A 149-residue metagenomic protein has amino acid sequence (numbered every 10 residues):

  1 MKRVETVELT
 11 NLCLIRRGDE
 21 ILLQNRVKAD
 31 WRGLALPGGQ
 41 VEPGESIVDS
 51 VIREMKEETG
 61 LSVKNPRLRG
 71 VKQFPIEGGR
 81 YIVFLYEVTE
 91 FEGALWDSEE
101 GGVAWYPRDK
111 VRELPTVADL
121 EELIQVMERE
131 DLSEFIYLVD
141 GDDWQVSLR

Functional and structural regions predicted by a protein language model:
M1-I21, P37: Conserved N-terminal beta-strand and adjoining loop/helix that marks the start of the Nudix/MutT-like hydrolase domain
R3, R16, N25-V27, R53-E57 (+1 more regions): Recognition helices and adjacent regulatory flanks at domain boundaries
L9-N11, D19, I82-F84, G101 (+1 more regions): Change "...and in nucleic-acid phosphodiester-cleaving endonucleases..." to "...and in nucleic-acid processing enzymes
Q24, V71-Q73: Residue-level detector of high-confidence beta-strand sites
A29-A35, Y106: Short glycine/proline- and charge-enriched loop/turn segments that cap or connect secondary-structure elements
V41-K64, F74-V126, R149: Unchanged
Q125-R149: Charged phosphate-binding loop/patch that engages nucleotide di/tri-phosphates or the phosphate backbone of nucleic
